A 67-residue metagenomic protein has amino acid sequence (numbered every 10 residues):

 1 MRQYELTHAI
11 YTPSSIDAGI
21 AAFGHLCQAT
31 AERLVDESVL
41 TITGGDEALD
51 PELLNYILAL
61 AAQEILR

Functional and structural regions predicted by a protein language model:
E5-S14: Short, surface-exposed ligand-recognition loops at beta-strand->loop->(often short) alpha-helix junctions that present
I16-G19: Hydrophobic side chains in well-ordered alpha-helices
A22-Q28: Short amphipathic beta-strand starts and helix->beta connectors
A29, L34-D36, T41-R67: Helix-rich interaction surfaces within compact, conserved domain-sized segments that mediate assembly or partner
